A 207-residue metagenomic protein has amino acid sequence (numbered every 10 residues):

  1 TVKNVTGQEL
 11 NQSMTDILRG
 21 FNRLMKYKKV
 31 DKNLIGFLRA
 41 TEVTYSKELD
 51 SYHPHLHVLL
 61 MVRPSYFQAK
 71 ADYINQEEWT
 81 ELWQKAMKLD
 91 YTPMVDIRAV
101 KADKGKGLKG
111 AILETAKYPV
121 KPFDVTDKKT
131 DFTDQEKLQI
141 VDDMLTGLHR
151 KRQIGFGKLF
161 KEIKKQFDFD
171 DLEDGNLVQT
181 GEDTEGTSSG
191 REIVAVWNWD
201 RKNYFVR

Functional and structural regions predicted by a protein language model:
T1-Y52, V62-R207: Right-hand nucleic-acid polymerase module
V58: Cys/His-coordinated zinc-finger cores
